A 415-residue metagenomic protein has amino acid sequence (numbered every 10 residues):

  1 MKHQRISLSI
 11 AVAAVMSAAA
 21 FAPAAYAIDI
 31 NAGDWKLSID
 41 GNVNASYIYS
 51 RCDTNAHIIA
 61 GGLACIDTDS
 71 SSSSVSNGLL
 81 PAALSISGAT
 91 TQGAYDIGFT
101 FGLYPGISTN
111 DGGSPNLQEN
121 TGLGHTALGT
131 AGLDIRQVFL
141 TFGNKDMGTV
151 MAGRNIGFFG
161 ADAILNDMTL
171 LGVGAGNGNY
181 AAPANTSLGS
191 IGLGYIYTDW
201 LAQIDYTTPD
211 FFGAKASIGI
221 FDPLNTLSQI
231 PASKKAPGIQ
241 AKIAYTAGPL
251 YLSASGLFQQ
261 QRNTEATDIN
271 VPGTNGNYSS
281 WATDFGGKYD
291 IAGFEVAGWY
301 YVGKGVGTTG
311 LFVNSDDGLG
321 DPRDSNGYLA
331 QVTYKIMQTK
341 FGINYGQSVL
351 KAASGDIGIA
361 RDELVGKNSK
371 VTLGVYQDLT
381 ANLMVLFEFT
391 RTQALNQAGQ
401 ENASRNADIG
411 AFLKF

Functional and structural regions predicted by a protein language model:
M1-A27: Gram-negative bacterial Sec-dependent N-terminal signal peptides
I28-Y49, S71-L224, K235, A244-G248: Outer membrane beta-barrel
D29, S85-S87, F139-F142, D205-T207 (+6 more regions): Outer-membrane beta-barrel architecture
A32-D34, V75-P81, A131-I135, Y195-D199 (+6 more regions): Transmembrane beta-barrel outer-membrane domains
L37-A45, T90-Q92, I97-F101, V150 (+10 more regions): Transmembrane beta-strands of outer-membrane beta-barrel proteins
A45-R51, Q92, L103-I107, I156-F158 (+9 more regions): Transmembrane beta-strands of outer-membrane beta-barrel pores
K234, A241-L373: Detector for outer-membrane/organellar transmembrane beta-barrel domains, recognizing the amphipathic beta-strand
A403-F415: Outer-membrane beta-barrel "beta-signal"
